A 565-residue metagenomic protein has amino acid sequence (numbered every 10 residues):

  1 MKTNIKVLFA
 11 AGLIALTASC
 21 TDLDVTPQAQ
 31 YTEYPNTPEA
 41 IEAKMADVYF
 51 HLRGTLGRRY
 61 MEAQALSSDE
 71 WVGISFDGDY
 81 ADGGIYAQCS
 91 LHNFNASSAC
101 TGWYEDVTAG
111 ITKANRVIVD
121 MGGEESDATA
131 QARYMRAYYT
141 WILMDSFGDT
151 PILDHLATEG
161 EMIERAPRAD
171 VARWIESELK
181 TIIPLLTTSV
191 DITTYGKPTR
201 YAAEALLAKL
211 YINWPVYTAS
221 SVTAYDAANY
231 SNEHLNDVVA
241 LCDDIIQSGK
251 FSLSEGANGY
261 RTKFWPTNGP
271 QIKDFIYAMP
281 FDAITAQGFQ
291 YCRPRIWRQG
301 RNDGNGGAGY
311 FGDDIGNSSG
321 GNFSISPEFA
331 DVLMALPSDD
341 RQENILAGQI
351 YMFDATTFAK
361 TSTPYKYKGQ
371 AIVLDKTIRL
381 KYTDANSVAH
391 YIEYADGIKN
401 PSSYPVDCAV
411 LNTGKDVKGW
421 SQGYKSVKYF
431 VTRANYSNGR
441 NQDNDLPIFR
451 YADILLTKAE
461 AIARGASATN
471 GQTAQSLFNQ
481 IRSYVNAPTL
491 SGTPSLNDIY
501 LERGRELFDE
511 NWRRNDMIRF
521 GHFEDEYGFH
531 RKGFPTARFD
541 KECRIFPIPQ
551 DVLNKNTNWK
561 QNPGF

Functional and structural regions predicted by a protein language model:
S19-D22, V107-T108, W174, R261-G321 (+4 more regions): Long, intrinsically disordered, low-complexity segments
C20-S67, N232, T262, L553-F565: Membrane-proximal, proline-rich intrinsically disordered regions
P38-L56, D77-F147, E159-Y195, V427-L446 (+2 more regions): Conserved, well-structured interaction surfaces
R59-G78, L156, T187-A202, V216-G309 (+2 more regions): Short, surface-exposed recognition loops and adjoining beta-strand edges that mediate ligand/DNA contacts, enriched
Y86, S90-L91, P327-R450: Flexible, polar/acidic helix-loop-strand segments at domain edges
R136, L207, W214, Y451 (+1 more regions): Structural register within alpha-helical repeat arrays
I142-S146, P151, V190, N213-V222 (+1 more regions): Short coil/turn linking the two alpha-helices of tandem helical-hairpin repeats
